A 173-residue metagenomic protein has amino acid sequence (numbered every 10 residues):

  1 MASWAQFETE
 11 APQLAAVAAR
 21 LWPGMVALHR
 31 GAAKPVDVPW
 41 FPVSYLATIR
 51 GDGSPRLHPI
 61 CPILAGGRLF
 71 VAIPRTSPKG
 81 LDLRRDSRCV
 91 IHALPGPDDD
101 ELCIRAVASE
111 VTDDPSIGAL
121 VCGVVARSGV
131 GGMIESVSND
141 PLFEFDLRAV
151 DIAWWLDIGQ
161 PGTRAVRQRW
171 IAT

Functional and structural regions predicted by a protein language model:
M1-T173: Binding-site signature for planar aromatic cofactors or substrates
